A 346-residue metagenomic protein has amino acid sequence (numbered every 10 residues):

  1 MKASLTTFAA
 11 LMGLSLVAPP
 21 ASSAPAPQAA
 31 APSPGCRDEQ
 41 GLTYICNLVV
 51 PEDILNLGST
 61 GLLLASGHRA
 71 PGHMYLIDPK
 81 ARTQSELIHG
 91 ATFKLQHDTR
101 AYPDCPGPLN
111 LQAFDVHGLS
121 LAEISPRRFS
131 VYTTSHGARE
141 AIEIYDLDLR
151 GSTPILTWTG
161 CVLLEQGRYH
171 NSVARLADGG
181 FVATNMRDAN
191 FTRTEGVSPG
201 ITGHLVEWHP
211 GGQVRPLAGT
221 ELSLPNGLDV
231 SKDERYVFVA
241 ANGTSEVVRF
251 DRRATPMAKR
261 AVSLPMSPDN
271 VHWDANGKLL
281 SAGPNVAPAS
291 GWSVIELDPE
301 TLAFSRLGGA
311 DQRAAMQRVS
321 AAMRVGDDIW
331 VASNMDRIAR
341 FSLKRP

Functional and structural regions predicted by a protein language model:
P27-V50, A101-C105, L156, R306-A310: A short helix->beta-strand "capping" segment at the edge of beta-propeller domains
T43-M74, M335: Beta-strand-rich domains and repeat architectures in extracellular enzymes and scaffolds, especially beta-propellers
N47-S59, F93-E123, W158, L163-F181 (+5 more regions): Beta-rich, blade/repeat-based domains predominating in secreted/periplasmic proteins but also intracellular
L63-H97: Beta-propeller domains
A65-R69, T133-T134, A183-I201, S281-G291: Short, conserved, GDST-rich strand-edge loop motifs in beta-rich repeat architectures
P79, Y145-P154, D251-A254, L297-T301 (+1 more regions): Short loop/turn segments immediately following beta-strands, especially the blade-tip and inter-blade linker loops
L264-G309: Loop/turn-rich, solvent-exposed surfaces of beta-rich toroidal or solenoidal domains
R318-P346: Blade-level signature of beta-propeller repeat domains, shared across WD40, Kelch, NHL, RCC1 and BNR/Asp-box propellers
